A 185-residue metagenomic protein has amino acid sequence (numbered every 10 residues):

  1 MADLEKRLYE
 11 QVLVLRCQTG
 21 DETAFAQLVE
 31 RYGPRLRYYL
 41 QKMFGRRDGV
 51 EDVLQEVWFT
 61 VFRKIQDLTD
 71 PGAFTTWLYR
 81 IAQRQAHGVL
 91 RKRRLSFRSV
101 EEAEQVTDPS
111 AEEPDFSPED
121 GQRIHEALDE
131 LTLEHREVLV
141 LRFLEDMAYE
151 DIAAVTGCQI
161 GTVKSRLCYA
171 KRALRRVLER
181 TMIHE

Functional and structural regions predicted by a protein language model:
M1-L4, Q18-Q27, R37-E56, I160 (+1 more regions): Short, charged helix-capping/linker segments at alpha-helix termini
K6-E10, L95-G121, H125, A148: Internal acidic/polar
Q18-T19, G45-R46, E56-A73, K92-R94: Sigma70-family region 2
L28, Y32, L36, V57 (+2 more regions): Residue-level preference for hydrophobic side chains embedded in well-ordered alpha helices
L40, R91-R94, L131, R136 (+1 more regions): Short, Lys/Arg-enriched C-terminal cap helix and immediately downstream tail that follows
Q66-D70, R80-E101, S117, Y169: Arg/Lys-rich amphipathic alpha helix in sigma70-family domain 2
T76, Q83, H87, H135 (+2 more regions): DNA-recognition helix of helix-turn-helix
V138-R142: A short pre-motif secondary-structure segment
